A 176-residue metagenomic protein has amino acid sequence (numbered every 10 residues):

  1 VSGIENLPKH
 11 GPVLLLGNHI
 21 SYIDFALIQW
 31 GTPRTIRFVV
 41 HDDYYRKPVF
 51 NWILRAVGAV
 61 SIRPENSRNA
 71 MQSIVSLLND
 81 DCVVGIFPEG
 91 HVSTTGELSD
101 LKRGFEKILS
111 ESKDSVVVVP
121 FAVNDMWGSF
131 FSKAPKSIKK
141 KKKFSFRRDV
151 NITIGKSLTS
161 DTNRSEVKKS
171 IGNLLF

Functional and structural regions predicted by a protein language model:
V1-G11: A short, well-structured juxtamembrane/interface segment
K9-N66: Catalytic core of membrane glycerolipid acyltransferases/transacylases, capturing the structured, soluble-facing
P12-L14, V83-F87, V117-V119: Residue-level preference for the first positions of well-ordered beta-strands
N18, H41, E89, F121-V123: Cofactor-binding loop segments of dinucleotide-utilizing enzymes, especially the Rossmann-like FAD- and NAD(P)+-binding
I28, I53, S76, K107-E111: Hydrophobic/aromatic ligand-binding patch that stacks against planar heteroaromatic rings of cofactors or nucleotides
A59-V84: Helix-adjacent hinge/juxtasegments
L77-E106: Catalytic-site beta-strand/loop segments enriched in glycine and acidic/polar residues
E97-R164: A cross-family acyltransferase "interaction/gating" segment
